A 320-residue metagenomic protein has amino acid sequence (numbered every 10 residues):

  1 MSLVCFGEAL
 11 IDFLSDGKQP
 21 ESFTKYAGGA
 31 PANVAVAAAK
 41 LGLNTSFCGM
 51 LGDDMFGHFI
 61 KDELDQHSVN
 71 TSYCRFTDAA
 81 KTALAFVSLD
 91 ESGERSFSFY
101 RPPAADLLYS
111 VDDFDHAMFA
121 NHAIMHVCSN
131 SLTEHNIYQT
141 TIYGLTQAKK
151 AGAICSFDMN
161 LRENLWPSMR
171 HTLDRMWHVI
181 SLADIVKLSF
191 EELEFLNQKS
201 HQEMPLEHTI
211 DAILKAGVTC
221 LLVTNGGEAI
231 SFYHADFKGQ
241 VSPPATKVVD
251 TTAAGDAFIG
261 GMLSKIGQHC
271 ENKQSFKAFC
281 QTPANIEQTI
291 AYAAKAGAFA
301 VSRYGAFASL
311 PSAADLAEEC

Functional and structural regions predicted by a protein language model:
M1-N70: Glycine-rich phosphate/adenosyl-contacting loop at the front of the ribokinase-like
V4, T146, H201-C320: Conserved phosphate-binding/catalytic region of the ribokinase-like
Q19-K25, K199-Q202, F279-C280: Short glycine-enriched, charge-decorated loop/helix-capping segments at active-site entrances that position
V36, L84-S88, A229-Y233: Short beta-strand scaffold segments in enzyme catalytic cores
A38, S189, G255: Short, conserved phosphate/pyrophosphate- and ester-handling motifs at nucleotide-, phospho-/glycolipid
N44-V127, E318-C320: Conserved N-terminal subdomain of the carbohydrate kinase-like
A117-M118, H178-V179, L214: Structural alpha-helical scaffold elements that stabilize or flank donor/cofactor-binding regions in carbohydrate
N130-H208, V218, E228-A229: Conserved beta-alpha-beta core of the PfkB/ribokinase-like small-molecule kinase fold
